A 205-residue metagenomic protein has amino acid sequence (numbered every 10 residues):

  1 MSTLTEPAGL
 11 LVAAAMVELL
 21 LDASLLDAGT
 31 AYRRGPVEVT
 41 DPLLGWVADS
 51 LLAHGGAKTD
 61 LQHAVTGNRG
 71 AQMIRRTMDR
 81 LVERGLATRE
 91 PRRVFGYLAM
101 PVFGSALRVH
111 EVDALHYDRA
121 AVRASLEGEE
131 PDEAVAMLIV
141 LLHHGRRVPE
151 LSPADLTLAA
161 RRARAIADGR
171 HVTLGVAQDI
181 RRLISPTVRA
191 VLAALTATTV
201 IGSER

Functional and structural regions predicted by a protein language model:
M1-M73, V188-R205: Short, amphipathic alpha-helical interface elements at domain boundaries that mediate macromolecular binding
E6, E18, E38, D79 (+6 more regions): Glutamate identity and glutamate-enriched acidic tracts
M16-L19, T77, L81, V135-R146: Short, structured motif recognition centered on aromatic/hydrophobic residues
A23, L51, G85, L141-G145: Generic structural signal for hydrophobic core residues of well-folded globular domains
A28-D49, T88-L126, T157-L158: Accessory beta->alpha helical hairpin/"wing" motif in late/C-terminal subdomains of nucleic-acid enzymes
L52-L107: Internal, conserved structured core segments that host functional sites
V102-R205: Glycine-rich, aromatic-bearing surface loops/beta-hairpins
